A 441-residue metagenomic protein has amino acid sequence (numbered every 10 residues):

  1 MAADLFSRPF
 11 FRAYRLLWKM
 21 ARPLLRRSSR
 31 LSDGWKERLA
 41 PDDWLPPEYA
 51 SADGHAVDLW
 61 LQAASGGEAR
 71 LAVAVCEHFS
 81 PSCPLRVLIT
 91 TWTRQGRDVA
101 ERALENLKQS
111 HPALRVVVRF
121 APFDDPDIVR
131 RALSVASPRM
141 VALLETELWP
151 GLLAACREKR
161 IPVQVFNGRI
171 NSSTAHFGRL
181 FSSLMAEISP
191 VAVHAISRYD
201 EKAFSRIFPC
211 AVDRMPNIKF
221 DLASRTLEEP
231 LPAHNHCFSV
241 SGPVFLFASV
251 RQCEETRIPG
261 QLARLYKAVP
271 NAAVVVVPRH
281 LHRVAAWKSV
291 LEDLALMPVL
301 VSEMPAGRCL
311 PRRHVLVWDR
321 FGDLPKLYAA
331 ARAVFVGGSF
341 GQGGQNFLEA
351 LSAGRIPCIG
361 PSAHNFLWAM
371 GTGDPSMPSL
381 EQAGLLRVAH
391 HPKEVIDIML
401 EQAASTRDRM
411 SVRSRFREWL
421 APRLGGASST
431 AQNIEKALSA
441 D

Functional and structural regions predicted by a protein language model:
M1-D441: Nucleotide-activated sugar donor-binding and catalytic core shared by glycosyltransferases and related lipid-linked
